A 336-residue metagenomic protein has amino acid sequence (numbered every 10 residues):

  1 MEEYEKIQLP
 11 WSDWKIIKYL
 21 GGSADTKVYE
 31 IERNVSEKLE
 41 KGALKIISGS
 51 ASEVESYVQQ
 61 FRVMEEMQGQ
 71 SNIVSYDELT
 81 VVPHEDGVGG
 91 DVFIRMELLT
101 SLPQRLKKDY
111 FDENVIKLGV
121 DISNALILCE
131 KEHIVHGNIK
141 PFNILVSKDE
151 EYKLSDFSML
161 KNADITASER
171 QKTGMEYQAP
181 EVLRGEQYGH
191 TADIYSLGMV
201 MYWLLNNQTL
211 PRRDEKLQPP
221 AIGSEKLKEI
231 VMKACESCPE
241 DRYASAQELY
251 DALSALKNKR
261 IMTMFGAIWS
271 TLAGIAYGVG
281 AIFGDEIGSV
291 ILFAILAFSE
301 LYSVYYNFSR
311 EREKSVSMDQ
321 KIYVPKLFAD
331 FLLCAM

Functional and structural regions predicted by a protein language model:
A51-E66: AlphaC helix of the eukaryotic protein kinase fold
S75-G90: Short beta-strand micro-motifs within the conserved protein kinase catalytic domain, predominantly in the N-lobe
G87-L102: Conserved short submotifs of the Hanks-type protein kinase catalytic core that shape the nucleotide-binding pocket
L118-G119: Activation segment signature within eukaryotic-like protein kinase domains
E130-V146: Catalytic-loop of the protein kinase fold
S168-E181: Conserved activation segment of eukaryotic-like protein kinases, specifically the C-terminal portion of the activation
D193: Conserved catalytic-loop aspartate of Hanks-type protein kinases
